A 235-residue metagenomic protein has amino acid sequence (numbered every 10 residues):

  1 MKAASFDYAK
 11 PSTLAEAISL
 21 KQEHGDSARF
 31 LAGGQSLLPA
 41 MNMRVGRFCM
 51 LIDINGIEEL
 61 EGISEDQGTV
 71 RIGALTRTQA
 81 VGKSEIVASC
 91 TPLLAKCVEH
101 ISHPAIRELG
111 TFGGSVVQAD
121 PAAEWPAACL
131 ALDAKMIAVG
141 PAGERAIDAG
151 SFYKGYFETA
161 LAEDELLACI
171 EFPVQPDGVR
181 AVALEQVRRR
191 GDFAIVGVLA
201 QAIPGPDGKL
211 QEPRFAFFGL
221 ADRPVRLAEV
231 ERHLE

Functional and structural regions predicted by a protein language model:
M1-E235: C-terminal structural segment of proteins
